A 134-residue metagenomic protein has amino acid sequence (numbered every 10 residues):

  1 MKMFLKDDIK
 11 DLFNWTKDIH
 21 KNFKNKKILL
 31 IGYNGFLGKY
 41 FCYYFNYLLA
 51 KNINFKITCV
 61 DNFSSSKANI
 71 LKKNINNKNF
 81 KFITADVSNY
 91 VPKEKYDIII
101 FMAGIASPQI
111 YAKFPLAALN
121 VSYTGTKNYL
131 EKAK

Functional and structural regions predicted by a protein language model:
M1-K134: N-terminal Rossmann-like NAD(P)+-binding domain of SDR-like oxidoreductases, especially those catalyzing
